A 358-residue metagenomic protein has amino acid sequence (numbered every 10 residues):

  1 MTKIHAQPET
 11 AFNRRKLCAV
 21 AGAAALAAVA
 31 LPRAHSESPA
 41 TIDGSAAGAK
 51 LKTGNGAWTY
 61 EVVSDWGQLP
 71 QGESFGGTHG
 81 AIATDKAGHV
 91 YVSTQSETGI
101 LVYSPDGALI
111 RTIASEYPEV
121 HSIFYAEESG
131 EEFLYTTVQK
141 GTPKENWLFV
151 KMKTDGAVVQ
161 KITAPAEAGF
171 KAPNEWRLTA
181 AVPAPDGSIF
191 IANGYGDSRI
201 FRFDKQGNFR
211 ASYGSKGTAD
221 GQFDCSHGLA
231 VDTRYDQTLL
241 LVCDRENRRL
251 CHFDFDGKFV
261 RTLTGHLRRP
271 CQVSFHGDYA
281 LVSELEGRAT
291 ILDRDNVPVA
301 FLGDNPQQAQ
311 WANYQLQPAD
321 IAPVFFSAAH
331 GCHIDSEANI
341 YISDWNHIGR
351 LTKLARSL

Functional and structural regions predicted by a protein language model:
M1-F12: N-terminal secretory signal peptides
T10-K16, A25-A46: N-terminal twin-arginine translocation
P39-S64: Blade/loop signatures of beta-propeller domains
G72-K86, Y117-S129, E167-D186, T218-L239 (+4 more regions): Beta-rich, blade/repeat-based domains predominating in secreted/periplasmic proteins but also intracellular
H89-Y91, F133-Y135, I189-F190, L239-L241 (+2 more regions): Conserved beta-propeller blade signature
G99-L101, P105-Q139: Blade-loop segments of beta-propeller domains
P118-V120, T136-P185: Asp-box/WD-like beta-propeller blade repeats and closely related beta-sheet repeat scaffolds
A328-L358: Blade-level signature of beta-propeller repeat domains, shared across WD40, Kelch, NHL, RCC1 and BNR/Asp-box propellers
